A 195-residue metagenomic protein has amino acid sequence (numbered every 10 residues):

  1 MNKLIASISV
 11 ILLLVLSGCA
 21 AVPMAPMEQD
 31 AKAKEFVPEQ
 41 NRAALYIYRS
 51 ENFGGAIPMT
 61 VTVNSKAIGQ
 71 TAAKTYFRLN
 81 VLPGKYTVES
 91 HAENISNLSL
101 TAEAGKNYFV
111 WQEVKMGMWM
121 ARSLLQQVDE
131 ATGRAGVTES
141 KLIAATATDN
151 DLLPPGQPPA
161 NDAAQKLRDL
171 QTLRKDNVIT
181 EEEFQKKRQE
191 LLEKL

Functional and structural regions predicted by a protein language model:
M1-I8: Bacterial N-terminal signal peptides that target proteins for export
L4, G18-C19: N-terminal cationic amphipathic segment used for targeting or macromolecule association
L13-L16: Bacterial Sec-type N-terminal signal peptides, specifically the leucine/valine-rich hydrophobic h-region
C19-L195: Short loop/turn and low-complexity linker motifs enriched in small/turn-promoting residues
